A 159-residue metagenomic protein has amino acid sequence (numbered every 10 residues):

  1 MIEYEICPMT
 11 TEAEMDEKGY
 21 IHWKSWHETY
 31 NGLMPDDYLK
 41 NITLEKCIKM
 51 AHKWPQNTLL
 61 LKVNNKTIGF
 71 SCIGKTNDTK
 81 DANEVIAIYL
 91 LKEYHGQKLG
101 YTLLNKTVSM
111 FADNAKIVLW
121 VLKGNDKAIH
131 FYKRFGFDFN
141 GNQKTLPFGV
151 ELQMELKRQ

Functional and structural regions predicted by a protein language model:
M1-E12, N140, K157-Q159: Short, Lys/Arg-enriched, disordered terminal segments
Y4, P8-M15, G19-E93, L104-M110 (+1 more regions): Acetyl-CoA-dependent GNAT
Q56, G149-M154: Short hydrophobic/aromatic beta-strand or adjacent loop that forms the aromatic wall/cage of a ligand/substrate-binding
K62-N64, L156-Q159: Active-site beta-strand termini and strand-to-loop segments that position acidic
L91-E93, Q97, K123-G124: Active-site acidic-Proline motif in GNAT/NAT acetyltransferases
Y101, G124-G141, P147-V150: Conserved active-site alpha-helix within GNAT-family acetyltransferase domains
F111-V121: Conserved GNAT acetyl-CoA-binding A-motif
